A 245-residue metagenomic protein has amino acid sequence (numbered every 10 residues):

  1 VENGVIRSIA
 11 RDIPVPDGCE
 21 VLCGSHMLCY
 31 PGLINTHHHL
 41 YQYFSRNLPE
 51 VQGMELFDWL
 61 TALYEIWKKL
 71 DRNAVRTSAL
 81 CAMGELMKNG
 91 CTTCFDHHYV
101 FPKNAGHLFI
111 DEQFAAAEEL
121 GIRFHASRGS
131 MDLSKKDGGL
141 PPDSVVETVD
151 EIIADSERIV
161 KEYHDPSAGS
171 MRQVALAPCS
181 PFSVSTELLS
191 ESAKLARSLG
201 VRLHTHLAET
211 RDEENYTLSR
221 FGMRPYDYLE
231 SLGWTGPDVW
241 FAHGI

Functional and structural regions predicted by a protein language model:
V1-Y30: Histidine-rich, glycine-flanked metal-binding segment
E20-L22, I34, H125: Hydrophobic/aromatic beta-strand patches that form the interior of the parallel beta-sheet core in alpha/beta enzyme
P31-Y43, R202-R211: Histidine-centered catalytic micro-motifs
H38, C91, L207, G244-I245: Active-site metal-binding loops of divalent metal-dependent hydrolases
F44-S45, R128: Active-site-flanking alpha-helical
R46-H97, P102-R123, I153-A168: Alpha-helical scaffold segments that flank or form the walls of functional sites
N104-G244: Metal-coordinating catalytic core of metallo-dependent amide/deamination hydrolases
